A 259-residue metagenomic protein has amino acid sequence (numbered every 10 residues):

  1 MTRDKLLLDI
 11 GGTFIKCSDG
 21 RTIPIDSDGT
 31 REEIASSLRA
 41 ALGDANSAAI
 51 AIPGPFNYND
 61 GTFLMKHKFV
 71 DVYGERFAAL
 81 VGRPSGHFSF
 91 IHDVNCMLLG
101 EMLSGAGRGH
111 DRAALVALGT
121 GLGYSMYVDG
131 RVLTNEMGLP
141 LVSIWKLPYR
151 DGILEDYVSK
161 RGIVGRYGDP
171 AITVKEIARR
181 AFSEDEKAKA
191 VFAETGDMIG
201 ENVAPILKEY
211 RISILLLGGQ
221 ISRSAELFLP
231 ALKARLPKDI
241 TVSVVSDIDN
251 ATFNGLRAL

Functional and structural regions predicted by a protein language model:
T2-S37, T62-L64, V132-L154: Short glycine-rich, Thr/Ser-proximal phosphate-binding strand/loop in the N-terminal lobe of ATP-dependent enzymes
K5-D9, S47-A49, R112-A117, L216: Short glycine-aspartate micro-motif
I10-G11, H92-V94, L118: Fold-independent oxyanion-binding glycine-rich loops and adjacent beta-strand/coil segments at enzyme active sites
T13, P53-F56, G119-G123, I221: Short glycine-rich anion-binding loops that position phosphate/pyrophosphate groups of nucleotides and phosphorylated
S18-D19, S89, S104-A188, E194 (+1 more regions): Glycine/GP-enriched mid-protein hinge/lid loop-to-helix segment characteristic of carbohydrate kinases
I23-N46, D151, G162-L227, T241-T252: Adenine-nucleotide phosphate-binding core of ATP-dependent small-molecule kinases
S27, R31-R39, N46-A48, G54-R112 (+1 more regions): Glycine-rich phosphate-binding loop and adjoining helix at the ATP-binding site of ATP-dependent phosphoryl-transfer
